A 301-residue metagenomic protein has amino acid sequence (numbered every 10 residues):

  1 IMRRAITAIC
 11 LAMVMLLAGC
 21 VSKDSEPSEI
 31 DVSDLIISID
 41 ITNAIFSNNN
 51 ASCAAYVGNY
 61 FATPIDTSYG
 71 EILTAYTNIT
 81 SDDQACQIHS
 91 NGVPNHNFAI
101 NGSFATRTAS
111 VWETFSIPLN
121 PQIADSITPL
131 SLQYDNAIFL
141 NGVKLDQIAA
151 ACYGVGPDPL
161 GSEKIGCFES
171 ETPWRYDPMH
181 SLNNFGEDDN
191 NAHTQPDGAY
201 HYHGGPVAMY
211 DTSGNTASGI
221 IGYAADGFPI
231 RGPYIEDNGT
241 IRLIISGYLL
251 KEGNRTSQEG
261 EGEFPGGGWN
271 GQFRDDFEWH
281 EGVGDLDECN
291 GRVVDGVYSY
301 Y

Functional and structural regions predicted by a protein language model:
I1-E29: Secretory targeting signatures
M2-R3, P121, K144, A149 (+2 more regions): Short, flexible loop/turn elements at secondary-structure junctions
E26-S181: Solvent-exposed N-terminal domain segments of exported/luminal and surface proteins
T108-S110, S131, H193-D197, G214 (+2 more regions): Extracellular/periplasmic catalytic domains that process cell-envelope and extracellular macromolecules
F139-K144, P196-M209, V294-Y301: Extracellular/lumenal glycan-associated surfaces
F185-A192, G284-N290: Short, recurring structural edge motifs at helix starts
D197-A199, G205-V207, T212, T216-G247: A contiguous, surface-oriented mixed alpha/beta subdomain in the mid-to-C-terminal portion of proteins that forms
D226-F228, G232-Y301: Extended, compositionally biased non-globular segments
